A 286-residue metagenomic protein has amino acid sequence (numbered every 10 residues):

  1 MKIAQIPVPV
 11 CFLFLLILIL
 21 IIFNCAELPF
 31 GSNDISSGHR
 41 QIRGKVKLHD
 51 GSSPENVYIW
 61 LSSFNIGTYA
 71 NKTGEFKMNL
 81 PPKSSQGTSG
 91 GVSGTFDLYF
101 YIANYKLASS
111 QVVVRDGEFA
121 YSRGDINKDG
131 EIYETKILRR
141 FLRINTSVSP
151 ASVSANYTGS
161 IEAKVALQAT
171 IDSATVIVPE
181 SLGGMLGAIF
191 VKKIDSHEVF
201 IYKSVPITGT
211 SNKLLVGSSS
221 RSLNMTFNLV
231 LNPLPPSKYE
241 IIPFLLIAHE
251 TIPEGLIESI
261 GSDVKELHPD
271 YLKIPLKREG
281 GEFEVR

Functional and structural regions predicted by a protein language model:
I21-N24: C-terminal motif of bacterial Sec signal peptides marking the signal peptidase cleavage site
F30-N33, V114-V153, K164-V165, I274 (+1 more regions): Extracellular beta-sheet/turn segments enriched in Thr/Pro/Gly and aliphatic residues
S32-V57: Structural motif
V57-L61, L98: Hydrophobic beta-strand segments
F64-P82: Short, acidic Ser/Thr/Gly-rich low-complexity loop/linker segments typical of extracellular and cell-surface proteins
K77-D97, A103, L231-P236: Short Pro-Gly-centered beta-turn/loop motif in secreted/extracellular proteins
S89-Y133: A short, solvent-exposed loop/turn motif at the edges and junctions of modular extracellular/periplasmic domains
S147-R286: Ser/Thr/Gly/Pro-rich, low-complexity flexible regions
